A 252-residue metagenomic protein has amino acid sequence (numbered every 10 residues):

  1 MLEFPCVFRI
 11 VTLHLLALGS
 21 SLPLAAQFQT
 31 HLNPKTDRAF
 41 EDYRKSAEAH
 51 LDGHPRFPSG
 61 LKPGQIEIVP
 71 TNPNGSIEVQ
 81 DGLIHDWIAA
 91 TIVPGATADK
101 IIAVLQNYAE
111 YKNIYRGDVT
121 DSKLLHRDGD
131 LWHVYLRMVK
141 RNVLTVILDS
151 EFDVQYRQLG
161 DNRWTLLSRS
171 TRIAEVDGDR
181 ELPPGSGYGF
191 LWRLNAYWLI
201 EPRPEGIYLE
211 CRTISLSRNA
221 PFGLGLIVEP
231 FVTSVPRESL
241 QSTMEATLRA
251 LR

Functional and structural regions predicted by a protein language model:
M1-F8: N-terminal secretory signal peptides that target proteins for export/translocation
L2, A26-Q27: Intrinsically disordered, low-complexity and often Lys/Arg-enriched segments
R9-P23: Bacterial N-terminal signal peptides
Q27-R252: Eukaryotic helix-grip
